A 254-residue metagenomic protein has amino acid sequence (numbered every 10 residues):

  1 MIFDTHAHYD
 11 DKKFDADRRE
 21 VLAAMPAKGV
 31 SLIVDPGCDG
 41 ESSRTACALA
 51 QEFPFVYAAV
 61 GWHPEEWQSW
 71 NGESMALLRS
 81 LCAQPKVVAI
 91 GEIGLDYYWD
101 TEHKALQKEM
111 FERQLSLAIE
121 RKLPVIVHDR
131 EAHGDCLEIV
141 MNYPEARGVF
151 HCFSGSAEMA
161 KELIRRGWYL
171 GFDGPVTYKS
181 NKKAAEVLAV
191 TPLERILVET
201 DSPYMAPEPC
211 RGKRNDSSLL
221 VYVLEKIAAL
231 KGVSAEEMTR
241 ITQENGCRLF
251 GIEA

Functional and structural regions predicted by a protein language model:
M1-A254: Mid-domain alpha/beta scaffold segments of enzyme catalytic cores
